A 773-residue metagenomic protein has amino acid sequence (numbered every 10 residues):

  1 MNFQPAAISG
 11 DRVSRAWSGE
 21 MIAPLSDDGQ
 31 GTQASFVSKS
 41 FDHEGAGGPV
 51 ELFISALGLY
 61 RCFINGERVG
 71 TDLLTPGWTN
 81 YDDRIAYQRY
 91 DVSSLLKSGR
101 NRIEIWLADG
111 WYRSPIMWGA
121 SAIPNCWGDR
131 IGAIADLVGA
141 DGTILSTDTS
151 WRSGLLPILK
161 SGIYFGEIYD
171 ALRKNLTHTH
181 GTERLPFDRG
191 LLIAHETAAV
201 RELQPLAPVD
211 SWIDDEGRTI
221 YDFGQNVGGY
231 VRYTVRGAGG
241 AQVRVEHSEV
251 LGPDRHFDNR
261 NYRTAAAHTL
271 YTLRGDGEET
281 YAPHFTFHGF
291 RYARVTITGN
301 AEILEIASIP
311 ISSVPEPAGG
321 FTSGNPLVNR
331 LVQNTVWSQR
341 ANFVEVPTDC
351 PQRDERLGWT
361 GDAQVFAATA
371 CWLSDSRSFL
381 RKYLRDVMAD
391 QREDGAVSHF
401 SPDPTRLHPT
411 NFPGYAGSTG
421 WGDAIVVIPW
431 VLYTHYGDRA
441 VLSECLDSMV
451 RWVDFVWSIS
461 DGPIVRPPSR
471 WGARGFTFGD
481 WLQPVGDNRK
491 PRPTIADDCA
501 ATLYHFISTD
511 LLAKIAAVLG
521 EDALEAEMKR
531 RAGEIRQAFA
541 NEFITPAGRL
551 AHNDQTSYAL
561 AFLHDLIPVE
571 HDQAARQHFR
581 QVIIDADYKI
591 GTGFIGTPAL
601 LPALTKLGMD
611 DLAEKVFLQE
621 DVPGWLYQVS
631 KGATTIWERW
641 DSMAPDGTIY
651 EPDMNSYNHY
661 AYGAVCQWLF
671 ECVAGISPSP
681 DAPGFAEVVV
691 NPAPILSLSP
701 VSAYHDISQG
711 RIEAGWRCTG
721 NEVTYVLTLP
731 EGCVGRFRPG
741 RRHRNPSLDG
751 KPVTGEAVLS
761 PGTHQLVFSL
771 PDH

Functional and structural regions predicted by a protein language model:
M1-R353, G361-D362, S378-R381, D394-P402 (+4 more regions): Extracellular/oxidizing-compartment recognition motifs
V50-I54, Y230-E249, A282-F285, V295-T296 (+5 more regions): Alpha-helical support elements that line or immediately flank enzyme active sites and cofactor-binding pockets
L59, G142, S146-S150, N300-N334 (+7 more regions): Active-site acid/base region of carbohydrate-active enzymes
E67-P76, N80, H256-A266, R377-K490 (+1 more regions): Helix-terminus loop motifs that line ligand-binding clefts
W127-I134, L145, S150-K174, H178 (+4 more regions): Non-catalytic C-terminal accessory modules of carbohydrate-active enzymes
G162, E167-D170, D354-E355, T360 (+7 more regions): C-terminal capping/lid segments that line or modulate ligand- or cofactor-binding pockets
D362, Y383, W421-I428, Y504 (+3 more regions): Amphipathic, well-ordered alpha-helical segments in soluble domains
